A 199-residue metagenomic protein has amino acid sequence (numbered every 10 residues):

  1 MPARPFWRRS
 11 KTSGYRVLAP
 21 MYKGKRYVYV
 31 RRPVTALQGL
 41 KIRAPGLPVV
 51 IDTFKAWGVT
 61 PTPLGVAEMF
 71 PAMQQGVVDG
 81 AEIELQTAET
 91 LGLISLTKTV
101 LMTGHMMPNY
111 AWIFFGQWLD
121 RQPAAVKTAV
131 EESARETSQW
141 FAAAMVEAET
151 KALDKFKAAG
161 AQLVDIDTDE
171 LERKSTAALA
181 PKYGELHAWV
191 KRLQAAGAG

Functional and structural regions predicted by a protein language model:
M1, R8-G199: N-terminal secretory/targeting leader peptides
